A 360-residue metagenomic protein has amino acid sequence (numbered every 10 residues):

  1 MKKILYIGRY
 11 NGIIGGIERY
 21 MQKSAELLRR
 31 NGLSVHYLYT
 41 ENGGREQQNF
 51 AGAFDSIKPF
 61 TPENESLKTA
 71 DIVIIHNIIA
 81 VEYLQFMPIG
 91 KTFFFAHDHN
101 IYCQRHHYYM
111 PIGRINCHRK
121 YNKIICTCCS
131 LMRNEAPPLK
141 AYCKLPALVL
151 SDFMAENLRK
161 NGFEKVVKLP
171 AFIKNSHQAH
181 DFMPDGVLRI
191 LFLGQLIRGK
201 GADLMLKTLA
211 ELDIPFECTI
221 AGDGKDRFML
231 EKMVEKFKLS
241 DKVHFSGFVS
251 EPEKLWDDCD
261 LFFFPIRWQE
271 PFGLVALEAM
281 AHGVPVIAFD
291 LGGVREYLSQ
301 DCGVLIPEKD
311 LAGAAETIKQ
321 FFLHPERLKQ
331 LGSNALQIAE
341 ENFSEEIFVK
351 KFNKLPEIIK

Functional and structural regions predicted by a protein language model:
Y6-N64, G224: N-terminal strand-loop element at the rim of the active site of nucleotide-sugar-dependent glycosyltransferases
E18-K23, L188, F192-E211, K225-E231 (+1 more regions): A conserved mid-protein helix/loop that constitutes part of the nucleotide-sugar donor-binding site
F95-P137: Acceptor-binding helix/loop patch of EC 2.4 sugar-transfer enzymes, predominantly nucleotide-sugar-dependent
T127-V166, N175: A short, active-site helix/loop in glycosyltransferases that binds the activated sugar's phosphate group
D226, S240-V249, L255: Active-site donor-binding acidic/aromatic loop of nucleotide-activated sugar and phosphosugar transferases involved
K242, G313, Q320, R327-E341 (+1 more regions): A short, well-ordered alpha-helix in the C-terminal region of glycosyltransferases
P285-A288: Short hydrophobic beta-strand element within catalytic cores of glycosyltransferases and related nucleotide-activated
Q300, V304-L311, Q320-P325: Conserved acidic donor-binding segment of nucleotide-sugar-dependent glycosyltransferases
